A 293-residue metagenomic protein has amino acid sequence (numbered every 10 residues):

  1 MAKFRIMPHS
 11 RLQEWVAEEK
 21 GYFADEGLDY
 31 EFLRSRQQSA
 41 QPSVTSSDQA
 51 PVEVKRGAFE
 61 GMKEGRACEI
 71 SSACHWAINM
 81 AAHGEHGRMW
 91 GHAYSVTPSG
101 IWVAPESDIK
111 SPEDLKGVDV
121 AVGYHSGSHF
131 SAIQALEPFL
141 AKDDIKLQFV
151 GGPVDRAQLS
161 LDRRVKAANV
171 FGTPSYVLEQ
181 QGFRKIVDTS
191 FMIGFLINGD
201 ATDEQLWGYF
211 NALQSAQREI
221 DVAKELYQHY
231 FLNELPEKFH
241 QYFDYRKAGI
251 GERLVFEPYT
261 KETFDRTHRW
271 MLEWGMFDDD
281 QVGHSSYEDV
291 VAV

Functional and structural regions predicted by a protein language model:
M1-I133, P138, I186-V187: Short, glycine-/small- and polar/acidic-enriched structural segments that line small-molecule recognition paths
V16-A17, S99-I109, F191-L206, E252: A bilobed periplasmic-binding-protein/Venus flytrap-type ligand-binding module shared by bacterial periplasmic
S72-G84, I133, L161-F183, R269-W270: A ligand-binding cleft/hinge motif common to bilobed small-molecule-binding domains
L140-D144: A short alpha->loop->secondary-structure connector
L147-Q148, G152-N233: Pocket-lining segment of extracytoplasmic ligand-binding domains
D203-D278: Secondary-structure end/capping motifs
M271-V293: Conserved C-terminal helix/tail region of periplasmic/extracytoplasmic solute-binding proteins
